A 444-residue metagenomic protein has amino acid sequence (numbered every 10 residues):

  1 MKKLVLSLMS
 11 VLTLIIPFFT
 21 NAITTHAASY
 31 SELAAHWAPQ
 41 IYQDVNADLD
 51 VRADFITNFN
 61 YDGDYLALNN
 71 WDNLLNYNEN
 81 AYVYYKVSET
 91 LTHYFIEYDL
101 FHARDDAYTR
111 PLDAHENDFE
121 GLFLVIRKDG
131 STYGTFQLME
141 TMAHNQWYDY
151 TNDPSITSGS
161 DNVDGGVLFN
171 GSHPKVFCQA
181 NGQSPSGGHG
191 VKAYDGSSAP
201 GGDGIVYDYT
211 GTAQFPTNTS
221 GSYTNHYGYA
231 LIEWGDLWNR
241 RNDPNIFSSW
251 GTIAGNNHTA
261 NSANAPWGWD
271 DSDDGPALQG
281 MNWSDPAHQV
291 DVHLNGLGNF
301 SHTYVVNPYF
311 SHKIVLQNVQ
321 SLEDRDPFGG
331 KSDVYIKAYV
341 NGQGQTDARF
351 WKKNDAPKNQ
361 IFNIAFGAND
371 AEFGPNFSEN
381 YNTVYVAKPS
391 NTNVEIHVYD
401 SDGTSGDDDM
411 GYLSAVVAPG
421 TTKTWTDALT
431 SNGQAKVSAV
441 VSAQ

Functional and structural regions predicted by a protein language model:
M1-L4: Positively charged n-region of N-terminal signal peptides that target proteins for export
I15-A28: Sec-dependent signal peptide cleavage junction
A28-D106: N-terminal "first-domain core" detector
S29-E32, T90, R110-G121, D129-S311 (+1 more regions): Domain-length functional cores that host ligand/cofactor binding and catalytic or interaction surfaces in mature
E97-A107, V315-L322, V398-S401: Generic short beta-strand segments
L316-N363: Calcium-regulated, polybasic anionic-phospholipid
E323-Y335, A365-Y385, E395-V441: C2 and C2-like phospholipid-binding beta-sandwich domains
Q343-S390: Tryptophan-paired
